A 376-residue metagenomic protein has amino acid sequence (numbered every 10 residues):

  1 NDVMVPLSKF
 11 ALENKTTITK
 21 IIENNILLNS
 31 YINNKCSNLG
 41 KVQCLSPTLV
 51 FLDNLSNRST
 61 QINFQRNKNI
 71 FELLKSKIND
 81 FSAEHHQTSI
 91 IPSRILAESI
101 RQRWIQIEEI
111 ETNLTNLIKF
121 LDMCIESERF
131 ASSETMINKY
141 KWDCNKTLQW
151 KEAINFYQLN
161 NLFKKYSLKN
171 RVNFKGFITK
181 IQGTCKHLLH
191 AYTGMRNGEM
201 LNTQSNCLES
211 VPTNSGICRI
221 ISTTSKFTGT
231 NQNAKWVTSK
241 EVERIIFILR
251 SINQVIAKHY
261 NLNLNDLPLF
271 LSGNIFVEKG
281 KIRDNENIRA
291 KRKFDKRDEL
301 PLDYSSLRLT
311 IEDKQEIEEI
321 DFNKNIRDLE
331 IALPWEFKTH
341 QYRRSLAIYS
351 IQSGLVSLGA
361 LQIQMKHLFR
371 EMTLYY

Functional and structural regions predicted by a protein language model:
N1-F71, T179-T184, H190-R196, N202-Q204: Non-catalytic DNA-binding core/recognition domains of DNA-processing enzymes
N69-Y376: Extended accessory and catalytic-adjacent subdomains in large enzymes
